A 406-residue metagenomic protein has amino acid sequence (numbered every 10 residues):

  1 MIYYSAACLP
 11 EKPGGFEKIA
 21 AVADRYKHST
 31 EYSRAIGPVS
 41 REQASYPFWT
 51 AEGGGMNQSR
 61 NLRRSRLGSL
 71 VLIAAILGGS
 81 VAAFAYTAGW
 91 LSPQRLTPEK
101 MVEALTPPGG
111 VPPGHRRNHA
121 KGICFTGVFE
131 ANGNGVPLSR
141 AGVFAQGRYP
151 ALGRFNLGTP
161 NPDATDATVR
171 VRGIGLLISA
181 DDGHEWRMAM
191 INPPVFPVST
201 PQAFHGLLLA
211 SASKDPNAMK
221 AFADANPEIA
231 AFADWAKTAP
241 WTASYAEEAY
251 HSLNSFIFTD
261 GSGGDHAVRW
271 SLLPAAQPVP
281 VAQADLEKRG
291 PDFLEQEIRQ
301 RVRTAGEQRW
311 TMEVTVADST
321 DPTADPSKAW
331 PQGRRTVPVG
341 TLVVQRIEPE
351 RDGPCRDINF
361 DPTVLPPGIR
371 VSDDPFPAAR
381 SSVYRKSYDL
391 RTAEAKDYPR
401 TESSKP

Functional and structural regions predicted by a protein language model:
K12, K18-I19: Polybasic, lysine-rich low-complexity intrinsically disordered segments
G14, D24-R25, A44-S45: Short, low-complexity intrinsically disordered segments enriched in A/P/G/S/L with frequent Arg, especially at protein
G14-G15, G37, G53-G55: Residue-identity detector for glycine
I36-S40, Y46-W49: N-terminal intrinsically disordered, acidic low-complexity segments at the extreme N-terminus
F48-P406: Active-site-adjacent core segments of small-molecule enzymes
